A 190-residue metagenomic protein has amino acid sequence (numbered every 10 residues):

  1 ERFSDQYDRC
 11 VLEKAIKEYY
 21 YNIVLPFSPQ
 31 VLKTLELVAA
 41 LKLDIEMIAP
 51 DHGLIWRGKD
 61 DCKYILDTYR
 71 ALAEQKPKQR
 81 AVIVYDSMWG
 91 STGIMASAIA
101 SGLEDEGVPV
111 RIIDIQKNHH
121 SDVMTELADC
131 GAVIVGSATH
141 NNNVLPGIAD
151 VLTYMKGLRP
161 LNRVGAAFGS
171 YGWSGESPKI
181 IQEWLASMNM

Functional and structural regions predicted by a protein language model:
E1-K59: Metallo-beta-lactamase
Y19-N22, P50-W56, E106-V108, D129-L145: Acidic/glycine-enriched edge-of-secondary-structure segments
P50-A81: Terminal amphipathic helices with adjacent charged low-complexity linkers/tails
R80-V84, A166: Conserved beta-strand elements of the Class I
T92-A96, A100, I148, P178: Short, highly selective alpha-helical patches that border small-molecule cofactor pockets in redox/cofactor-processing
A96-R111, S187-N189: Short helix-loop-beta junction
I113-N118: Short gly/ser/thr-rich secondary-structure transition/capping motifs
H119-N189: Helix-loop-strand module that forms the ligand-binding subsite of alpha/beta enzymes
